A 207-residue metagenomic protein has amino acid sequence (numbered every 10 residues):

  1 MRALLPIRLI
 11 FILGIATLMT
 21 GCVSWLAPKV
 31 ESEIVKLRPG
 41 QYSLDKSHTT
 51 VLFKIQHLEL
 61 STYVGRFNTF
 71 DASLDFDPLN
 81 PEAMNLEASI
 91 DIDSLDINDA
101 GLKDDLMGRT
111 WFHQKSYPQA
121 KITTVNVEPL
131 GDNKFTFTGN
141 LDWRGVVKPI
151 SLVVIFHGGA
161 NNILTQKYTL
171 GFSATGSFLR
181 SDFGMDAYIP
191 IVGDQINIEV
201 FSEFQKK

Functional and structural regions predicted by a protein language model:
M1-C22: Sec-dependent bacterial lipoprotein signal peptides
C22-K207: Low-complexity, acidic/polar, glycine-enriched regions of mature
